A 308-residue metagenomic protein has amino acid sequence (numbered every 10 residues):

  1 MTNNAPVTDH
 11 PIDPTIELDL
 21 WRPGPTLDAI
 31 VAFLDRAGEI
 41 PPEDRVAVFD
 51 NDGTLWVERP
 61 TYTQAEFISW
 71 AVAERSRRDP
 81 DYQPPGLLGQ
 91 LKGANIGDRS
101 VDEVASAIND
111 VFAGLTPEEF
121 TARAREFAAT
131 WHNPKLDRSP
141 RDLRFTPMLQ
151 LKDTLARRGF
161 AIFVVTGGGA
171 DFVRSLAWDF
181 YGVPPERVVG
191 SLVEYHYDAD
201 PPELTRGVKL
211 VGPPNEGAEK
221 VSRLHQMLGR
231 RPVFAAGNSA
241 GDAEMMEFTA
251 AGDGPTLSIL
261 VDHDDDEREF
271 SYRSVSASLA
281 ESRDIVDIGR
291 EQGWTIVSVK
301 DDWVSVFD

Functional and structural regions predicted by a protein language model:
T2-W21, P25-V31, D35, I40-D44 (+1 more regions): C-terminal cap/substrate-recognition subdomain and adjoining C-terminal extension of metal-dependent phosphatase-like
V7-T8, E17, T54, Q83-P85: A generic signature of intrinsically disordered, low-complexity regions enriched in glycine/proline and charged/polar
D13-L20, D52-T54, G93, V104-D110 (+1 more regions): Charged, low-complexity surface segments at secondary-structure and domain boundaries
L20, L55, D81, V111 (+1 more regions): Residue-level preference for alpha-helix termini and adjacent loops
E43-R45, A94-N95: Calcium-binding acidic motifs and repeat modules
D44-P60, M246: Asp-based phosphoryl-transfer active-site loop
V57, A65, F172-V173: Short catalytic/ligand-binding loop motif for oxyanion handling, primarily in non-cytosolic enzymes, centered on
P60-D142, T146, Q150: A metal-dependent, Asp-based hydrolase signature
